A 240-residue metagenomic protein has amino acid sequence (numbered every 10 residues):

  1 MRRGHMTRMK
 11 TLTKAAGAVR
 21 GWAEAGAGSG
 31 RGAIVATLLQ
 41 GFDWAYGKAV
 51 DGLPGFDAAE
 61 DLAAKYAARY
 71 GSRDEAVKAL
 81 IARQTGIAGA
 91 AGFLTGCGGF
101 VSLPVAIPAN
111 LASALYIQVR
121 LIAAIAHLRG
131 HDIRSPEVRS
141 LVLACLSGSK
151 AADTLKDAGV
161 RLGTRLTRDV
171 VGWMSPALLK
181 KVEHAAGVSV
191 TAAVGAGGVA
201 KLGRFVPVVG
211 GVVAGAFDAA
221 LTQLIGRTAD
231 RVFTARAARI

Functional and structural regions predicted by a protein language model:
M1-L94, V119-I240: Terminal, membrane-proximal amphipathic helices and intrinsically disordered targeting/regulatory segments
R83, I87-L115: Selected alpha-helical membrane-embedding segments in polytopic membrane proteins
